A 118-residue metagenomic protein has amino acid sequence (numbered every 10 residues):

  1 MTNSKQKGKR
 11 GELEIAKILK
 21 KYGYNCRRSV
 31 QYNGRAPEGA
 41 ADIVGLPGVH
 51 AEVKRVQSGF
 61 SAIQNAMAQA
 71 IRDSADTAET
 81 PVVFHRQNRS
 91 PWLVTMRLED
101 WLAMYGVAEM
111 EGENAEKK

Functional and structural regions predicted by a protein language model:
M1-K118: Catalytic phosphate/metal-binding cores of nucleic-acid and nucleotide-processing enzymes, i.e., regions that mediate
